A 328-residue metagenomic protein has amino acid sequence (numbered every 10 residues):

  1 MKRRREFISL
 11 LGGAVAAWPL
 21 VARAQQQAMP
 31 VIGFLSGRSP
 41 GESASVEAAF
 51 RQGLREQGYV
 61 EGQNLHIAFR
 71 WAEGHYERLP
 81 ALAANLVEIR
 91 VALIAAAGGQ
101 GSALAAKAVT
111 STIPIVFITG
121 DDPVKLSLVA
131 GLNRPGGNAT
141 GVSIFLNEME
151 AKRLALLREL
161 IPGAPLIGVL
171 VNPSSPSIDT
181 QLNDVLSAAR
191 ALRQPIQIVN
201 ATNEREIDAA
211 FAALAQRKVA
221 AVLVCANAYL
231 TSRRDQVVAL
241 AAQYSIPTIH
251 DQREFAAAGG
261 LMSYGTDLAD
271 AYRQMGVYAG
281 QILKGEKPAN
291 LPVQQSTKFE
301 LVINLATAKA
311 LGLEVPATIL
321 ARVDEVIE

Functional and structural regions predicted by a protein language model:
M1-E328: Short hydrophobic alpha-helices and adjacent helix-cap/hinge residues
